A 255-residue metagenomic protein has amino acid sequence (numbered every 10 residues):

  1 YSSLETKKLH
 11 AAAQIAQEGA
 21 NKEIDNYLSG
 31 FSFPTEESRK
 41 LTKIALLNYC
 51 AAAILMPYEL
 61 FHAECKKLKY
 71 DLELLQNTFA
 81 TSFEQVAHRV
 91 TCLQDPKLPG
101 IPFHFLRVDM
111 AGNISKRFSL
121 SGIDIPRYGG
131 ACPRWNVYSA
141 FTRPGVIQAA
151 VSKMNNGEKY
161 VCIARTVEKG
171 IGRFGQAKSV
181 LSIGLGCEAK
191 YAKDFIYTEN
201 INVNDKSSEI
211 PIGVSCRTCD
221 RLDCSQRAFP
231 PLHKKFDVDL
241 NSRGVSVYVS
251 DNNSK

Functional and structural regions predicted by a protein language model:
Y1-L222, Q226-S254: Conserved binding/catalytic microenvironments
